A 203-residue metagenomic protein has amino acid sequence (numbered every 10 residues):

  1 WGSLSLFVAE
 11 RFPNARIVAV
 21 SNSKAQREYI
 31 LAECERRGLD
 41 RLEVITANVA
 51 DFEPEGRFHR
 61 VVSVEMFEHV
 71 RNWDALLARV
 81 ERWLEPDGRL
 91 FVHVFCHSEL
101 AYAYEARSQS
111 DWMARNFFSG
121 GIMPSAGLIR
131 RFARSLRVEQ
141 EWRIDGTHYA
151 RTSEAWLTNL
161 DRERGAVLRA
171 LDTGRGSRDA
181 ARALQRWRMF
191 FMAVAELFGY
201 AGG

Functional and structural regions predicted by a protein language model:
W1-P13: Conserved SAM-binding loop of SAM-dependent methyltransferases across substrates and taxa, primarily the Class I
R16-N22: Conserved SAM-binding motif I beta-strand of class I
Q26-E28: Short alpha-helix immediately C-terminal to the canonical SAM-binding loop
I30-E33: Conserved SAM-binding loop
R36-D51: Conserved SAM-binding strand-loop segment of SAM-dependent methyltransferases
A50-V61: A short acidic, Gly/Pro-enriched loop at the edge of an enzyme's catalytic core that lines a small-molecule cofactor
D74-R89: A short glycine-rich, Lys/Arg-flanked "PGG" loop and its adjoining helix->strand segment in the class I
C96-G203: Substrate-binding/catalytic lobe of Class I Rossmann-like enzymes that use SAM or dcSAM, i.e., the mid-to-C-terminal
